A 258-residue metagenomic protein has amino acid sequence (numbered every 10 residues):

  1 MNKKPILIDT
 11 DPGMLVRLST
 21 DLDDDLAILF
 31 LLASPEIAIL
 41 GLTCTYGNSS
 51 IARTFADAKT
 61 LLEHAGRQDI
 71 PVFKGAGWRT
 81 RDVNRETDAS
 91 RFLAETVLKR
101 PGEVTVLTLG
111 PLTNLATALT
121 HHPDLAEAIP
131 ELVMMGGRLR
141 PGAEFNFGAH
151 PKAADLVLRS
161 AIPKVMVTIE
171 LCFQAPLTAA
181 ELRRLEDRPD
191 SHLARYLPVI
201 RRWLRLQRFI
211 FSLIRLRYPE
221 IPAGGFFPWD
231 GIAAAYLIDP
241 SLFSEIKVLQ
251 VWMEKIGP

Functional and structural regions predicted by a protein language model:
M1-P258: N-terminal acidic, glycine/proline-rich low-complexity segments
